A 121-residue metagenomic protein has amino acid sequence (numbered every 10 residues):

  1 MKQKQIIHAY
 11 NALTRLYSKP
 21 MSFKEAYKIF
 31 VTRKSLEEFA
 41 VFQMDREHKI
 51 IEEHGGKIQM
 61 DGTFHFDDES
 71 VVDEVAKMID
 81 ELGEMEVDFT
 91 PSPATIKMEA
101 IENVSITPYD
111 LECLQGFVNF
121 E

Functional and structural regions predicted by a protein language model:
M1-K2, I106: Short, surface-exposed loop and linker segments with low hydrophobicity and enrichment for Pro/Ser/Thr
K2-E53: N-terminal interaction modules that seed assembly of large macromolecular complexes
M44-E121: Low-complexity intrinsically disordered segments
